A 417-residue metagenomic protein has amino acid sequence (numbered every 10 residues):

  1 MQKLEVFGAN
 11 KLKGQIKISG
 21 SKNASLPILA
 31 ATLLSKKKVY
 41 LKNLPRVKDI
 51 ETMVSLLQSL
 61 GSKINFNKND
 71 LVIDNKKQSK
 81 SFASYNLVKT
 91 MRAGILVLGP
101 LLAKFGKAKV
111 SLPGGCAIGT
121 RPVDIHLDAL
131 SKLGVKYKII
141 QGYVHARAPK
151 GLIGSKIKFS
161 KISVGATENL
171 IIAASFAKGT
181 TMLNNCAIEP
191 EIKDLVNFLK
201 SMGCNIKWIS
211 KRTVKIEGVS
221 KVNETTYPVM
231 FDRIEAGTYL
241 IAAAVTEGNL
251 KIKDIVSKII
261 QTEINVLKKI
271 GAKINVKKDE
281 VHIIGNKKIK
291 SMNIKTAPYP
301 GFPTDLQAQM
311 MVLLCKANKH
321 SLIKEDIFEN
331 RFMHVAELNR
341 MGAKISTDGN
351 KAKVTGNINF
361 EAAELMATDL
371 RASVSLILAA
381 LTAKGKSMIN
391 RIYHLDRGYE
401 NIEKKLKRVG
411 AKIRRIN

Functional and structural regions predicted by a protein language model:
M1-N417: Short, structured segments at the rim of ligand-binding sites
